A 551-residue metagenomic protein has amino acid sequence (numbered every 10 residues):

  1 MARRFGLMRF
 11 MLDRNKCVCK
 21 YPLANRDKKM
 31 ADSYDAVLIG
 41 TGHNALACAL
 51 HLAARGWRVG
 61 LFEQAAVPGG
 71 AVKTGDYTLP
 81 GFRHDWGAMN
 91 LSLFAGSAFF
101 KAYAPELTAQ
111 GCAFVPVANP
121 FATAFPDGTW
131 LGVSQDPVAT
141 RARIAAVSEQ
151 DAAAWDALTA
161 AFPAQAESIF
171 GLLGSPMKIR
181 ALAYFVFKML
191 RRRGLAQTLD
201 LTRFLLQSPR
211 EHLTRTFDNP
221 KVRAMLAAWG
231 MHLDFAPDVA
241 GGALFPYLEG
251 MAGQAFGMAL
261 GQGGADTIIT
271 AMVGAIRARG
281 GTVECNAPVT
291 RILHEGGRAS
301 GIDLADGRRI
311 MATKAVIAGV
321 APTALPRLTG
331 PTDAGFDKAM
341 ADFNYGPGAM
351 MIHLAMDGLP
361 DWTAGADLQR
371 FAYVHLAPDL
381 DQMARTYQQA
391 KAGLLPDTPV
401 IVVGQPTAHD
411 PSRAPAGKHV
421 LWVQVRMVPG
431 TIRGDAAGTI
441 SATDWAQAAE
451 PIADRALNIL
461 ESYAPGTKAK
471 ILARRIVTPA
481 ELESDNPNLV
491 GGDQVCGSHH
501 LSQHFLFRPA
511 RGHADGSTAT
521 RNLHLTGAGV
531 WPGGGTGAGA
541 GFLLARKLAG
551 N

Functional and structural regions predicted by a protein language model:
F10-A36, A54-R55, Q503-R511, S517 (+1 more regions): Extreme N-terminal leader/targeting segments of oxidoreductases
D32-G174, C496-S498: N-terminal glycine-rich phosphate/pyrophosphate-binding loop and immediately adjacent elements
A88, A528-G550: A conserved FAD-binding loop/helix module that cradles the flavin
P126-A240: Rossmann-like flavin
N219-A236, P396-P406, S462-W531: A glycine-rich dinucleotide-binding beta-alpha-beta segment and adjacent secondary-structure elements that constitute
E249-A305: Helical element adjacent to the flavin cofactor pocket in flavoenzyme catalytic cores
P288-P415: Mid-domain catalytic core of redox enzymes that form a hydrophobic substrate pocket/lid adjacent to a catalytic redox
G358-S484: C-terminal segments that line or cap access tunnels to active or ligand-binding sites in enzymes and enzyme-associated
